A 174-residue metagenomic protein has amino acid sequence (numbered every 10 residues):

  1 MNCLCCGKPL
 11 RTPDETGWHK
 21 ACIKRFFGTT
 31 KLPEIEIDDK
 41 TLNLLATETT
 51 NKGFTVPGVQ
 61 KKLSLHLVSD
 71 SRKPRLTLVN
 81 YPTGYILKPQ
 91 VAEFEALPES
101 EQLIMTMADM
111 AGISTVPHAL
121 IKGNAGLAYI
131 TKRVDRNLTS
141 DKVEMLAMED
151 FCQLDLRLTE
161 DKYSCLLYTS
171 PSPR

Functional and structural regions predicted by a protein language model:
M1-L32: Regulatory N- and C-terminal appendages and interdomain linkers associated with kinase/kinase-like NTP transferase
C5-G7, D14, E36, P74-P82: Short, compositionally biased low-complexity segments
D14-I23, D38-T47, G84-P89: Short low-complexity stretches enriched in small and charged residues
T30-T49, T55-V56: N-terminal charged segments
D38, A147, C165-L166: A diffuse structural propensity rather than consistent per-protein peaks
E48-T159: Conserved ATP-binding subdomain of kinase catalytic cores across diverse folds
L158-L167: A short mid-domain helix/strand-loop element embedded in enzyme catalytic domains that forms or borders the active-site
Y168-R174: Conserved small/polar residues in nucleotide/adenosyl-binding loops
